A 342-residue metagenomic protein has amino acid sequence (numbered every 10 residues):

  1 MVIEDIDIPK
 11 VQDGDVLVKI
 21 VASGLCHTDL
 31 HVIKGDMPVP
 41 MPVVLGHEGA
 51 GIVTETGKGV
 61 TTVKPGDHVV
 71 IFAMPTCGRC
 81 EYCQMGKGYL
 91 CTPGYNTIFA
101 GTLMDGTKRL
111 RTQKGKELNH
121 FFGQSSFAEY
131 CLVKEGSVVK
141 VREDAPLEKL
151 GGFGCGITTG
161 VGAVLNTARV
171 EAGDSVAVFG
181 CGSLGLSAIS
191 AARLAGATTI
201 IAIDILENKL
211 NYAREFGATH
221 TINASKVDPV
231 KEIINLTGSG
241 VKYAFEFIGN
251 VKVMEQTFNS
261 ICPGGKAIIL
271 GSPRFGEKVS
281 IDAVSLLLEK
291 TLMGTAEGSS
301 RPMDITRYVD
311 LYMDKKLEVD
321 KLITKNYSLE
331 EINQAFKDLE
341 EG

Functional and structural regions predicted by a protein language model:
D7-S23, D36-Q84, Y89, T97 (+1 more regions): Glycine-rich beta-strand-centered segment in the early N-terminal region that forms part of a ligand/cofactor-binding
R79-F179: NAD(P)H dinucleotide-binding glycine-rich loop of Rossmann-like/cofactor-binding domains, especially the beta1-alpha1
S175-C181, S190-N259: Adenosine-nucleotide cofactor-binding segment
G185-L186: N-terminal Rossmann-fold NAD(P) dinucleotide-binding loop
D204, I234-G238, K242, I268-F275 (+2 more regions): C-terminal capping/lid region of NAD(P)-dependent oxidoreductase domains
V227, E255-N259, M303-G342: C-terminal hydrophobic helical "lid"/dimerization subdomain of Rossmann-like NAD(P)H-dependent oxidoreductases
N250-K316: Glycine-rich phosphate-binding loop and adjacent beta-alpha segment of Rossmann(oid) nucleotide-cofactor-binding
